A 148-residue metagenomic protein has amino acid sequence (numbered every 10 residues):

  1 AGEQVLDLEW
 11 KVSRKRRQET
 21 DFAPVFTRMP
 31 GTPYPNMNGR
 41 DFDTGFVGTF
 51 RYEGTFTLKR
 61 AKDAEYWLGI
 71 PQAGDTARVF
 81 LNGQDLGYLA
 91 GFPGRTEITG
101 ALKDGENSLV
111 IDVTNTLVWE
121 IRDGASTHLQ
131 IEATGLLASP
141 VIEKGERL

Functional and structural regions predicted by a protein language model:
A1-F50, G91, L102-L148: An acidic-aromatic loop/edge-strand motif
F46-K59, G94-T96: Short beta-strands within extracellular/lumenal beta-sheet-rich domains
F56-N82, L109-V113: Aromatic-lined ligand-binding clefts that engage carbohydrates, nucleic acids, or primary amines
E65, P93-R95, E106: A generic structural signal for beta-strand entry/edge sites
I70, I98-T99: Hydrophobic core positions of the immunoglobulin-like beta-sandwich fold
L86-G87: Short hydrophobic beta-strand segments in globular cytosolic domains
